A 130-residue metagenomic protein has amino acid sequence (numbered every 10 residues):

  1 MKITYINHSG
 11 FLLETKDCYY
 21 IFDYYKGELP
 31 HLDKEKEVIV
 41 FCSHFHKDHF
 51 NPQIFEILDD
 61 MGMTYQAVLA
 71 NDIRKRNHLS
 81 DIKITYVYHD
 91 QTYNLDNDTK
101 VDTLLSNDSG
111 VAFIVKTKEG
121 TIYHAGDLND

Functional and structural regions predicted by a protein language model:
M1-E35, Q53, D81-D130: Core dinuclear metal-dependent hydrolase active-site scaffold
K26-D72: Active-site metal-binding motif and surrounding structural segment of the metallo-beta-lactamase
I57-L58, K75-T85: Short, aromatic/basic amphipathic alpha-helical patches
I73-R76, N97-T99: A short, hydrophobic/aromatic-rich structural module that often spans a beta strand with its adjoining loop
